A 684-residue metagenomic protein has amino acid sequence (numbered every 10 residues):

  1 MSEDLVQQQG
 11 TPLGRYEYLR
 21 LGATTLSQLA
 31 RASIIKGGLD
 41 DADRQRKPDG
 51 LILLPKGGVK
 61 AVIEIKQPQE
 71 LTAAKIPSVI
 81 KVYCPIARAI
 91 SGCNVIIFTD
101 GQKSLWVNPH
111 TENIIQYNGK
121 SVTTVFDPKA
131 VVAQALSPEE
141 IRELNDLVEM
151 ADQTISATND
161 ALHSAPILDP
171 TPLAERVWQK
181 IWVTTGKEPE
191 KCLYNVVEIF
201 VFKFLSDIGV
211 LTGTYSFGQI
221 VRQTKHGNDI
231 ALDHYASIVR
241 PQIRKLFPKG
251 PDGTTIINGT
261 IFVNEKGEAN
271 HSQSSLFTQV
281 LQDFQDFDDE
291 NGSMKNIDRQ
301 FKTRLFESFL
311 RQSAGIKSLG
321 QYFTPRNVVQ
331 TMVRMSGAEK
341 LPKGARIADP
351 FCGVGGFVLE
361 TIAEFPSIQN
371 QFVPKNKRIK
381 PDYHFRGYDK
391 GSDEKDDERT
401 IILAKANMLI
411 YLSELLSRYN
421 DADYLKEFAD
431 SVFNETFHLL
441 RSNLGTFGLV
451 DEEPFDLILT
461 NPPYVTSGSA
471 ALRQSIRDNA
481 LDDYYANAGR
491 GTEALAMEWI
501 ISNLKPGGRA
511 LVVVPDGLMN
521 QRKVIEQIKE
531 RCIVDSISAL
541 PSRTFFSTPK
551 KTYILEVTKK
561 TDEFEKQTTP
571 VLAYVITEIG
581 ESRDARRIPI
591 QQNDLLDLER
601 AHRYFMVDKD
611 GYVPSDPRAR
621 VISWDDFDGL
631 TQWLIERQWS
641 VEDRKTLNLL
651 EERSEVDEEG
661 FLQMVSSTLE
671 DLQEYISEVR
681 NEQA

Functional and structural regions predicted by a protein language model:
Q7-G57: Active-site metal-binding core of divalent-cation-utilizing nuclease and nuclease-like domains
D41-Q45, A61, Q69-I80, S582-R583: Active-site-adjacent loop/helix micro-motif of nuclease/hydrolase catalytic cores
G50-I52, V59-Q69, Y83: Conserved catalytic cores of phosphodiester-cleaving nucleases, focusing on short active-site segments
L71, V125, K129-Q134, L449-A684: A conserved structural/catalytic subdomain of Rossmann-like adenosyl-cofactor enzymes
T72-G119: Nucleic-acid nuclease catalytic cores
G101-M150: Domain-level recognition of nuclease-like catalytic cores that cleave nucleotide substrates
V201, I208-S313: Long recognition/docking surfaces used for binding and targeting
T324-E453, L457, V465, P515-G517 (+1 more regions): Conserved S-adenosyl-L-methionine
